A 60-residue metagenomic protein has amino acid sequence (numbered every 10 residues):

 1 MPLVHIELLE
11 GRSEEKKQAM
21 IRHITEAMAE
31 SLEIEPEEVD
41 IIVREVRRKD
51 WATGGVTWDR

Functional and structural regions predicted by a protein language model:
P2-R60: A domain-level signal for the structural core that forms small-molecule/cofactor-binding pockets and catalytic centers
